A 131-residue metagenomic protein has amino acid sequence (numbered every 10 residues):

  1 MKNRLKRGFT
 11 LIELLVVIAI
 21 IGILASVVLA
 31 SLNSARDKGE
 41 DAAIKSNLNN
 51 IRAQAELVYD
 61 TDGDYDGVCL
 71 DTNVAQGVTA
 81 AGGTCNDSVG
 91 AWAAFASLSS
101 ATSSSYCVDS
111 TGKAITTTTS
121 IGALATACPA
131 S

Functional and structural regions predicted by a protein language model:
K2-L32: N-terminal single-pass transmembrane signal-anchor helix
S26, S31-Q76: Conserved hydrophobic/amphipathic alpha-helical signal-anchor segments
Q54-A93, T102, S110, A125 (+1 more regions): Short, glycine/small-hydrophobic-rich surface segments
L98-S99: Short beta-strand segments enriched in hydrophobic/aromatic residues within well-folded beta-rich domains
S120-A123: N-terminal helicase ATP-binding lobe
